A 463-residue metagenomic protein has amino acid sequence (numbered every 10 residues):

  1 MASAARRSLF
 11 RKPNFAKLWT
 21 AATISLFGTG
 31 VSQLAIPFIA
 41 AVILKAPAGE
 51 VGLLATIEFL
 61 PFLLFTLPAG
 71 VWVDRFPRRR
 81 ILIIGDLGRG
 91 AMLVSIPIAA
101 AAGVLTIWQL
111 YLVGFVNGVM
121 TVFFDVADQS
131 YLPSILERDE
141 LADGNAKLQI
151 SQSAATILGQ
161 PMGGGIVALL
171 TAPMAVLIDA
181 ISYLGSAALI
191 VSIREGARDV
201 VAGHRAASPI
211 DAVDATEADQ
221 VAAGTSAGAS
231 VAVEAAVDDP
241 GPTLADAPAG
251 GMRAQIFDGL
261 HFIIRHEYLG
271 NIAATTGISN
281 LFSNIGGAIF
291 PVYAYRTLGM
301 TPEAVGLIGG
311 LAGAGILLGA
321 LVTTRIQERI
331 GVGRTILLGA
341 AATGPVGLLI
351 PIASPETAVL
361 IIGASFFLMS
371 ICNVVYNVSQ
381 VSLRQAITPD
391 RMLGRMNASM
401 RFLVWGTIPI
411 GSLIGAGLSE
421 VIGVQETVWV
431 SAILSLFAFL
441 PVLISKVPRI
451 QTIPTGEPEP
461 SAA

Functional and structural regions predicted by a protein language model:
M1-A463: Alpha-helical transmembrane-bundle signature of multi-pass membrane transport and export proteins
